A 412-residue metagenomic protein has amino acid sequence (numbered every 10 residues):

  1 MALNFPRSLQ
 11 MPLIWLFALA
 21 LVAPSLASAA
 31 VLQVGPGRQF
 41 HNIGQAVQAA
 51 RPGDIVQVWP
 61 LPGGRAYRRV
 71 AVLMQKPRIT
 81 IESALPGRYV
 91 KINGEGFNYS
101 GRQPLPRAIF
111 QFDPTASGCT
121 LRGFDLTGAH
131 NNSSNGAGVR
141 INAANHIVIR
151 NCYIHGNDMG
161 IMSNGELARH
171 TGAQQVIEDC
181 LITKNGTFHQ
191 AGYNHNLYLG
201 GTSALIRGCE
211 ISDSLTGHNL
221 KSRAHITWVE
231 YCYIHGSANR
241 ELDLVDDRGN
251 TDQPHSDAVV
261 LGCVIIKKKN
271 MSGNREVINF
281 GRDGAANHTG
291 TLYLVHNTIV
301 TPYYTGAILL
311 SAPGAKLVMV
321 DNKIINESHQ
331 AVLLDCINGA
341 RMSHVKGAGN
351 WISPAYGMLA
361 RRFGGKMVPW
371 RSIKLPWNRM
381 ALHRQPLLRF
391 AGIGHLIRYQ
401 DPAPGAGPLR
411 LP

Functional and structural regions predicted by a protein language model:
A2-W15: Bacterial N-terminal signal peptides that target proteins for export
P12-P24: Bacterial N-terminal signal peptides
L21-A49, P60-P62, L387, L411: Right-handed parallel beta-helix/beta-solenoid
A29, G53, G63, K76-R78 (+3 more regions): A general structural motif
G37-H41, T115, H288: Soluble non-cytosolic domains of exported or imported proteins
G37-V47, P52-T80, A84-F97, D125-L126: N-terminal extracellular ligand-recognition/capping segment immediately after the signal peptide
G63-G64, R69-V72, Y89-D113, L126-R379 (+1 more regions): Glycine- and acidic/polar-rich repeat regions and solenoidal domains
P404-G407: C-terminal functional modules
